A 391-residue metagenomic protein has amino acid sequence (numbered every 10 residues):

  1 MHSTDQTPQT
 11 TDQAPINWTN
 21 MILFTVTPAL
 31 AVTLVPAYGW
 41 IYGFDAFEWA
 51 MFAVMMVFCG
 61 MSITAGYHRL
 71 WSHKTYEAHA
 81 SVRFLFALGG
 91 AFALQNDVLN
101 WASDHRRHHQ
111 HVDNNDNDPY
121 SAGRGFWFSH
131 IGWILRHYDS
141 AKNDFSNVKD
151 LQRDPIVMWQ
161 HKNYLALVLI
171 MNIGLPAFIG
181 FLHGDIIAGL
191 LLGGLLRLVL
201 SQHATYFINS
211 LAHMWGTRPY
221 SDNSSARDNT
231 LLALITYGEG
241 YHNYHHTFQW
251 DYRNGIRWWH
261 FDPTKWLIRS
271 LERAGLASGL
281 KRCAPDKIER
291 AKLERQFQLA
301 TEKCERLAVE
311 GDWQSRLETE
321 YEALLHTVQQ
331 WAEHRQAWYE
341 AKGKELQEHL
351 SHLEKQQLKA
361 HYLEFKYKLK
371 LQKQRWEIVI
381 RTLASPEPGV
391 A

Functional and structural regions predicted by a protein language model:
M1-Y206, Y252-A391: Non-catalytic, topology-defining segments of multipass membrane proteins
N96-N100, T230, T247: Membrane-interface module
L151-I156, W215-Y241: Active-site-proximal inter-transmembrane loops
S201-A212, P219: Juxtamembrane/interface helices at transmembrane-helix boundaries
L211-G216, F248-R253: Interfacial helix-loop-helix junctions of multi-pass membrane proteins
Y241-Q249: Short amphipathic alpha-helical "interface-anchor" segments enriched in bulky aromatics
